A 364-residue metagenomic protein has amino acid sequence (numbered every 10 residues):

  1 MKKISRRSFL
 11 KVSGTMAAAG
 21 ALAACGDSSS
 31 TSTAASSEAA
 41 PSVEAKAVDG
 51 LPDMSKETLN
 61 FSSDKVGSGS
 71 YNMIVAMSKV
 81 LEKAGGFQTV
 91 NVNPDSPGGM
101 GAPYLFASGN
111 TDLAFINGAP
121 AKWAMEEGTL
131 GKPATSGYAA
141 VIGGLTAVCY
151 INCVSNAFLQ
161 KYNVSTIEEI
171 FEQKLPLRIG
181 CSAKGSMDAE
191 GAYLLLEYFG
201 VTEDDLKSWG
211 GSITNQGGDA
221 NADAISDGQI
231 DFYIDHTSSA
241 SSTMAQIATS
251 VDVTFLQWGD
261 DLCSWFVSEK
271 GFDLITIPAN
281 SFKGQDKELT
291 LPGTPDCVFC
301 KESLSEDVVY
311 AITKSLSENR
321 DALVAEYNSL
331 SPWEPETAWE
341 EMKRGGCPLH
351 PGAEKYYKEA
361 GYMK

Functional and structural regions predicted by a protein language model:
M1-G20: N-terminal secretory signal peptides and thylakoid transit peptides that target proteins across membranes
C25-S36: Bacterial lipoprotein signal-peptidase II cleavage site
S36-T58: N-terminal low-complexity, Pro/Thr/Ser-rich intrinsically disordered segments that act as propeptides or flexible
K56, D227, T237-T249, F255 (+3 more regions): An extracytoplasmic/periplasmic, membrane-proximal ligand-sensing/linker region
K56-A84, Q88-D95, Y150-V154, F158-D227 (+1 more regions): Bilobed "Venus flytrap"/periplasmic-binding protein-like clamshell domains and structurally analogous long
G98-A102, F106-Y150: N-terminal segment of the mature folded domain
G118-P120, E126-T129, S136-I142, A157-L159 (+1 more regions): Pocket-lining segment of extracytoplasmic ligand-binding domains
I151, T166-E172, D273-V324: Bilobed periplasmic-binding protein/Venus flytrap-like ligand-binding cleft at the lobe interface of extracytoplasmic
